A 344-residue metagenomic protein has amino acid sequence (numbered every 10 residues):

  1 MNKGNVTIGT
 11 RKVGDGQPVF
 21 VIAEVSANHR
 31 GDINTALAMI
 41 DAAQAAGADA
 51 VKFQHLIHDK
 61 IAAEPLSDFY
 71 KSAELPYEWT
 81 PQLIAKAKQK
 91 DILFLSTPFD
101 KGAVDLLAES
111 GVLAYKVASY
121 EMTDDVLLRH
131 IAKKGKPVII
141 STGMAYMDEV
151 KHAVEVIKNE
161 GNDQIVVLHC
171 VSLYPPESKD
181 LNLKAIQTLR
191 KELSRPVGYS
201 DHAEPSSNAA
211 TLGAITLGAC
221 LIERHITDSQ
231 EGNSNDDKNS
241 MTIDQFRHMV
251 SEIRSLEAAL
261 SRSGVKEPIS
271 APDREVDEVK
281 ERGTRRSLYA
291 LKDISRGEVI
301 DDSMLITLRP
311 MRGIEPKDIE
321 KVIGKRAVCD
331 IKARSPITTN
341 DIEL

Functional and structural regions predicted by a protein language model:
M1-L344: Catalytic cores and adjacent flexible loops of soluble metabolic enzymes that perform enolate/carbanion chemistry on
